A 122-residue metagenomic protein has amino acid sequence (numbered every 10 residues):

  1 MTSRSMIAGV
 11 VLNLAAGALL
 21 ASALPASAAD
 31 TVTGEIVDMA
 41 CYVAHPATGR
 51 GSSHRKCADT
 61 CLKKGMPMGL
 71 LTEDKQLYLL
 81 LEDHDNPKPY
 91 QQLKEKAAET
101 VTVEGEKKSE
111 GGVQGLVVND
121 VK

Functional and structural regions predicted by a protein language model:
M1-I7: N-terminal secretory signal peptides that target proteins for export/translocation
G9-S22: Bacterial N-terminal signal peptides
P25-K122: OB-fold and OB-like single-stranded nucleic-acid-recognition modules and their adjacent interaction interfaces
